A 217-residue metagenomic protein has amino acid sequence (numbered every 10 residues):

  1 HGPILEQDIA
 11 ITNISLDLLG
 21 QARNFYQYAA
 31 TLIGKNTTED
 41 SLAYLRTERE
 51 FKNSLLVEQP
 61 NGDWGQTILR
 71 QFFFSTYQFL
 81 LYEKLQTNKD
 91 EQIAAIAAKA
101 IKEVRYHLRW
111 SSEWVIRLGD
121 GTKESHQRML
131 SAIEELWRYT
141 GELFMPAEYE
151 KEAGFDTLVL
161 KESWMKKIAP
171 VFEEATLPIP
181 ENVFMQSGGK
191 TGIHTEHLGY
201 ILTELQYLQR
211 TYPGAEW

Functional and structural regions predicted by a protein language model:
G2-G20, T67, Q92-V104: Alpha-helical scaffold segments that form or flank carboxylate-/histidine-based iron centers
S15-L45, S112-I116: Conserved alpha-helical segments that form or flank metal/cofactor-binding pockets of metalloenzymes
Y28, E83-L85, Q92, R109 (+3 more regions): Domain-scale activation on soluble regions of proteins
N36-F51, P170-E174: Acidic, low-complexity proline/glycine-rich segments
L45-Q71, G121-T122, L136-G154: Acidic/His metal-coordination segments adjacent to aromatic residues that form catalytic metal sites in metalloenzymes
L55-W110: Internal, conserved structured core segments that host functional sites
Q92-A153: A contiguous pocket-lining binding segment that forms or flanks enzyme active sites
Q127-W217: Extended, helix-rich structural scaffolds rather than catalytic motifs
